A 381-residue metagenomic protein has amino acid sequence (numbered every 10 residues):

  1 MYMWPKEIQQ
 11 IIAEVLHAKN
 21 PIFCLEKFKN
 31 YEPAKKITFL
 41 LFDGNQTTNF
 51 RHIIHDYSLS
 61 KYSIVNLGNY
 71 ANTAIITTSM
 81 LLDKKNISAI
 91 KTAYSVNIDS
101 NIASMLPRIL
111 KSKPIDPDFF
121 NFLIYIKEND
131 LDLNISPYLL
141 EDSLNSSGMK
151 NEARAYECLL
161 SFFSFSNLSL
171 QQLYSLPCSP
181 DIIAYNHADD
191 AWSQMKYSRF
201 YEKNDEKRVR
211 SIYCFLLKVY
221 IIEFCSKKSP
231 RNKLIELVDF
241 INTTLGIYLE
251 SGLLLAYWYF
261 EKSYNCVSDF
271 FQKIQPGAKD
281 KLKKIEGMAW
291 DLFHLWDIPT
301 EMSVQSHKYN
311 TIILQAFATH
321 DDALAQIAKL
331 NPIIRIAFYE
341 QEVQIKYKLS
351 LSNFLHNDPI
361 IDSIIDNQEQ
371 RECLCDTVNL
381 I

Functional and structural regions predicted by a protein language model:
Y2-L314, K329-P332, V343-I381: Active-site-proximal, substrate-binding regions of enzyme catalytic domains and RNA-binding/basic surfaces
L314-I327: Extended hydrophobic secondary-structure segments that form protein cores and membrane-embedded regions
A325-A337: C-terminal hydrophobic structural anchor segments that stabilize assembly/packing rather than catalytic chemistry
